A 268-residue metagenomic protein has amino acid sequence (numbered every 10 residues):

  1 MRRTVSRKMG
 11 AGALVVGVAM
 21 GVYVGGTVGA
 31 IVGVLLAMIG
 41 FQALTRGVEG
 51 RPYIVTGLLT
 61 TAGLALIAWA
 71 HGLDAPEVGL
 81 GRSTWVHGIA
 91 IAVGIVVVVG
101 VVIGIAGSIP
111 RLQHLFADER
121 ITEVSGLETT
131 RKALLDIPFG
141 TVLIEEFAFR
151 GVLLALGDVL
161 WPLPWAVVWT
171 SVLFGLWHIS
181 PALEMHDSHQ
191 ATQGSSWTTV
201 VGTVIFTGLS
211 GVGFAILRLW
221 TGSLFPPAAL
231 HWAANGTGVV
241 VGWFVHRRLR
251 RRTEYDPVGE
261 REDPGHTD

Functional and structural regions predicted by a protein language model:
M1-V15: Short, Lys/Arg-rich, polar N-terminal cytosolic tail immediately upstream of the first transmembrane signal-anchor
K8, V22-P76, H87, I91 (+1 more regions): Alpha-helical transmembrane segments in multi-pass membrane proteins
G10-A11, T27-V34, Y53-G57, H87-A92 (+5 more regions): Residue-level signature of transmembrane alpha-helical entry/exit and packing/kink sites in multi-pass membrane
G33, A37, V55, L59-G63 (+8 more regions): Lipid-exposed faces of alpha-helical membrane segments in multi-pass integral membrane proteins
M38-T45, G63-G72, V102-G107, H178 (+2 more regions): Structural signal for membrane-spanning alpha-helices in multi-pass inner-membrane proteins, emphasizing helix cores
D74-G81, R111-I121, L154, Q190: Membrane-interface helix termini and inter-helical loops of multi-pass transporters
L80-R82, I121-T129, V159-W161: Helix-boundary and loop/linker segments of multi-pass membrane transporters
E128-D268: Transmembrane helix-loop-helix hairpins at the membrane interface of multi-pass integral membrane proteins
